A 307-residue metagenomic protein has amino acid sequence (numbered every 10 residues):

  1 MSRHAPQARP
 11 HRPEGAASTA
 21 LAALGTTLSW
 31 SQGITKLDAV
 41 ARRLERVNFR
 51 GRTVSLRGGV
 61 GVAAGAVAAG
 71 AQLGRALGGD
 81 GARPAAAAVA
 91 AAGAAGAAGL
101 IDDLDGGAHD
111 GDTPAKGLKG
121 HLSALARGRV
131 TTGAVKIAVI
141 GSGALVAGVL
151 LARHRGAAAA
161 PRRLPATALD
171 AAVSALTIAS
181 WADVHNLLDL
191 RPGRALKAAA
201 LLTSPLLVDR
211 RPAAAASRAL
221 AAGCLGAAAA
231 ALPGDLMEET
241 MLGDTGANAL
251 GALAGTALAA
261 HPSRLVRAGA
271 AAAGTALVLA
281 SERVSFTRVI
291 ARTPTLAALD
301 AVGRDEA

Functional and structural regions predicted by a protein language model:
R3, Q7-M241, T245-V284: "…together with the soluble PPM/PP2C metallo-phosphatase catalytic core" -> "…together with the soluble PPM/PP2C
V289-E306: Short, highly charged, low-complexity non-transmembrane loops/tails of multi-pass membrane proteins
